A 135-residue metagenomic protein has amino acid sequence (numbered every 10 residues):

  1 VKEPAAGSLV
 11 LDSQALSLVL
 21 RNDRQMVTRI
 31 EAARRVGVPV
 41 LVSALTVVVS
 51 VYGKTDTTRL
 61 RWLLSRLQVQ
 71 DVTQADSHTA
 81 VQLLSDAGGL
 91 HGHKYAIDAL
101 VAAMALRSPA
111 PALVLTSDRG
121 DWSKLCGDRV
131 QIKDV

Functional and structural regions predicted by a protein language model:
V1-A6, L106-V135: Acidic, PIN/NYN-like endoribonuclease modules and their adjacent C-terminal/linker elements
V1-V42, V49-L67: Short, well-structured N-terminal submotif of metal-dependent ribonuclease cores
D12-S13, S50, A80, A105 (+1 more regions): Generic structural signal for small/hydrophobic residues in well-ordered secondary structure, especially within
A15-L16, T46, D76, L100-V101 (+1 more regions): Alpha-helix capping/helix-boundary segments
V27, V47, T57-L60, S77-V81 (+2 more regions): A general structural signal for well-ordered alpha-helical segments in protein cores
V42, D71, A96, T116-S117: Short beta-strand scaffold positions
S50, Y95-L113: Acidic, metal-associated active-site segment
Q68-L90, A99: Acidic catalytic patch
